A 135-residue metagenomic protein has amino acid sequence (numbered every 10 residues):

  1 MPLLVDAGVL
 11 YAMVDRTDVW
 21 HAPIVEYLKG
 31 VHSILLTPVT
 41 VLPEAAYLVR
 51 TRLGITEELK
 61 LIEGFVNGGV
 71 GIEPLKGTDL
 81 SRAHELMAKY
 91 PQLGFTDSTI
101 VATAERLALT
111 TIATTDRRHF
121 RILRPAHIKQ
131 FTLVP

Functional and structural regions predicted by a protein language model:
M1, V101, E105-P135: Acidic, PIN/NYN-like endoribonuclease modules and their adjacent C-terminal/linker elements
M1-T37, R50-E63, A126-H127, P135: Short, well-structured N-terminal submotif of metal-dependent ribonuclease cores
D6, E44, D97, D116: Acidic active-site catalytic centers that drive phospho-/nucleotidyl reactions and related ester hydrolyses
G8-V9, T40, T78, R118: Alpha-helix/helix-capping structural signal
V9, E44-A45, R82: A general alpha-helix detector
G30-I34, G68, K89: Structured helix-beta-strand junction loops
Y47-R50, E105: Short glycine/serine- and small hydrophobic-enriched flexible loop segments
G71-T115: Active-site neighborhoods of divalent-metal-dependent phosphate/nucleic-acid chemistry enzymes
